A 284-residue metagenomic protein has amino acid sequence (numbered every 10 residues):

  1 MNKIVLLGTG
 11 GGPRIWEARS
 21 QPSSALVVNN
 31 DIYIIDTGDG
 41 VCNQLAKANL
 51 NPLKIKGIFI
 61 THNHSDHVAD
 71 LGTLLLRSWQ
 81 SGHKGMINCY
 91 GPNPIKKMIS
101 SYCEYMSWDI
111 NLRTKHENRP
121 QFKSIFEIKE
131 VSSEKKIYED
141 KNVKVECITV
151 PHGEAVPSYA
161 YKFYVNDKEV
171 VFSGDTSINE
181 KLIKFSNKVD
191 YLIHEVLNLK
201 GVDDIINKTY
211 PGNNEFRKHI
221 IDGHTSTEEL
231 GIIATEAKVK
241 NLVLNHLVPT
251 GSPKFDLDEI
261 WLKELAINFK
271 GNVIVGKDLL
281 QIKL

Functional and structural regions predicted by a protein language model:
M1-L182, L257-K283: Binuclear metal-dependent hydrolase catalytic cores
E169, S177-N272, K277: Cap/insert and terminal regions of metallo-dependent hydrolase folds
